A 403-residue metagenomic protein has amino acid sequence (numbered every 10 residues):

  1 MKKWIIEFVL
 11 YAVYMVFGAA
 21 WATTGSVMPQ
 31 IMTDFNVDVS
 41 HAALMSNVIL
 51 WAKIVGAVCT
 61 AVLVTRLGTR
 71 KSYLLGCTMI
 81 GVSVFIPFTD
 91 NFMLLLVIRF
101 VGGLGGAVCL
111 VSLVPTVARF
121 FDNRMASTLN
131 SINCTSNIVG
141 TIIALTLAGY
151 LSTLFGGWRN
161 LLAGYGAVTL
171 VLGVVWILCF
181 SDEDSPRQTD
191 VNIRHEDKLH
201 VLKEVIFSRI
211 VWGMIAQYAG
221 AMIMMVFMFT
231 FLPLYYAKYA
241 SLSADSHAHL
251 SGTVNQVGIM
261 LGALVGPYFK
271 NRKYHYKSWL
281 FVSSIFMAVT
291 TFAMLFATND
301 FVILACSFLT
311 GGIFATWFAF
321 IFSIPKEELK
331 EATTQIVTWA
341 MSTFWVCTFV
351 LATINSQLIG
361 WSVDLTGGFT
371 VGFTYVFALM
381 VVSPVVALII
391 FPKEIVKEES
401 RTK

Functional and structural regions predicted by a protein language model:
T24-G25, R209-A263: Extracytoplasmic gate region of multi-pass secondary transporters
V55-M93: Conserved MFS/SLC helix-loop-helix module at the cytosolic interface between two early adjacent transmembrane helices
G56-G68, G262-H275: Helix-to-loop junctions at the C-terminal end of transmembrane segments in multipass secondary transporters
F92, N123, L129-D184: Helix-loop-helix hairpin linking two adjacent transmembrane segments in secondary transporters
I98-N137: Cytoplasmic helix-loop-helix junction between adjacent transmembrane helices in 12-TM secondary transporters
V108-F121, T316-E331: Intracellular juxtamembrane helix-capping segments at the cytosolic ends of symmetry-related transmembrane helices
H275-I321: C-terminal transmembrane helical hairpin of 12-TM major facilitator-type secondary transporters
E328-G368: A late C-terminal transmembrane helix in Major Facilitator Superfamily
